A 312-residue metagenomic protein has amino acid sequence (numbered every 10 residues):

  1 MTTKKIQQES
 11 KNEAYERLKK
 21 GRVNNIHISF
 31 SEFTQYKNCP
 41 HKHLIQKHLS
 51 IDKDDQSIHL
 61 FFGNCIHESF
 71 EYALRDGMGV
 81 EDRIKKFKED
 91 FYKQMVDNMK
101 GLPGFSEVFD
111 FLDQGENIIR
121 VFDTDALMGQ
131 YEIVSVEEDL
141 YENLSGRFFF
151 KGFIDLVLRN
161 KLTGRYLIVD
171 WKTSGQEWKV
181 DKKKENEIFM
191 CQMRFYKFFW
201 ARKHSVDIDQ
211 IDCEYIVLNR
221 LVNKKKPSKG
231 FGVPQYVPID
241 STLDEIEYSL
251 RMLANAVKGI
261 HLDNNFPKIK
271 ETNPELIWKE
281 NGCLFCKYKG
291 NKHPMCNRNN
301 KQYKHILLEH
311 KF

Functional and structural regions predicted by a protein language model:
M1-F312: RecB-family 4Fe-4S metal-dependent nuclease core
